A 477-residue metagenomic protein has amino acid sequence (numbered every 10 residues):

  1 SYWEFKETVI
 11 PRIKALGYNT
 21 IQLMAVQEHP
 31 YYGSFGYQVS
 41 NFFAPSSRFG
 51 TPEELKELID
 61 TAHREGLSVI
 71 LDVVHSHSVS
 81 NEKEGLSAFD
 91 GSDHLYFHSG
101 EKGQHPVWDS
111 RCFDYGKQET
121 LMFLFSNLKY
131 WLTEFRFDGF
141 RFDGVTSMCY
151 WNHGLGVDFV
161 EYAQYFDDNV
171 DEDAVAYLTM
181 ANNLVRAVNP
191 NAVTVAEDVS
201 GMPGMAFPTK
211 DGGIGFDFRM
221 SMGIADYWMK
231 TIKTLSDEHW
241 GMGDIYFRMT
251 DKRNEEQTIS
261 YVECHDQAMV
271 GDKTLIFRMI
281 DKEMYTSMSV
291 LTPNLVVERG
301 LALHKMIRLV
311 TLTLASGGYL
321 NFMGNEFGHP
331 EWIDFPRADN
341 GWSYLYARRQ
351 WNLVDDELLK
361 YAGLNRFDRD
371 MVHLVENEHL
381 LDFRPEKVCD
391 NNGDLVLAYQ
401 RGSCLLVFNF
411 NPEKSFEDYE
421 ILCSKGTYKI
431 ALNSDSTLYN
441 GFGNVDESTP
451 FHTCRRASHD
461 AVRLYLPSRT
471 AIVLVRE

Functional and structural regions predicted by a protein language model:
S1-V170, A457, L464: Substrate-binding/active-site clefts of carbohydrate-active enzymes
T8-V9, E54, L58, T120 (+5 more regions): Alpha-helical packing segments of well-folded alpha/beta enzyme cores
I13, L23, F42, A62 (+9 more regions): Conserved, mostly hydrophobic/aromatic
V39-F42, Q104-Y115, E161-Y162, M279-V296 (+2 more regions): Short glycine/proline-rich turn/loop motifs
R136-D138, G156-A347, E376, L380-E420 (+2 more regions): Conserved alpha/beta catalytic core and glycan-binding cleft of carbohydrate-active enzymes
N182-N183, N189-P190, R349-V388, S468 (+1 more regions): Aromatic- and carboxylate-lined catalytic core of secreted/periplasmic carbohydrate-active enzymes
M371, E420-T453: C-terminal accessory region downstream of the catalytic core in glycan-modifying enzymes
E447-E477: C-terminal beta-strand-rich structural cap/linker in extracellular carbohydrate-active enzymes
